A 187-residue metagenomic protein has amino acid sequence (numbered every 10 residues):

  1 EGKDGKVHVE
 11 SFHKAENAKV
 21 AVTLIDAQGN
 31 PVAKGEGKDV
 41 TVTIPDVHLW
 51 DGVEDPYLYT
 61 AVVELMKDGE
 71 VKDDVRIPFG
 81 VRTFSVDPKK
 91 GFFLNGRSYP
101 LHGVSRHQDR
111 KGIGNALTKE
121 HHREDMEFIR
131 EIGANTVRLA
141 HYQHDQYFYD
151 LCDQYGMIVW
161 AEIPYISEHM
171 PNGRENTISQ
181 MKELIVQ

Functional and structural regions predicted by a protein language model:
E1-L151, Y155-V159, S179-E183: Secreted/periplasmic carbohydrate-active enzymes, especially glycoside hydrolases
I166-M170: Short gly/pro/ser/thr-enriched loop/turn and capping motifs at secondary-structure boundaries
N172-Q187: Ligand-binding grooves and catalytic loops that recognize ribose/phosphate and carbohydrate rings, and esterified lipid
